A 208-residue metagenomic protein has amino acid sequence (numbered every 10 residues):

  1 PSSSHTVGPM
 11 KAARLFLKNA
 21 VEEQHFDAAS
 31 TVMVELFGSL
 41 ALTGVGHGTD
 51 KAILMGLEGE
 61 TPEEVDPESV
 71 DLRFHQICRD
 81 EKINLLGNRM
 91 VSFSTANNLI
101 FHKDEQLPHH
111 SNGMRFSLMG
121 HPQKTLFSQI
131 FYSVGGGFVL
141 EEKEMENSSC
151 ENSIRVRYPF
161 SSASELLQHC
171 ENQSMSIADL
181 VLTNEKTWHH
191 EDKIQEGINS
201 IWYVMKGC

Functional and structural regions predicted by a protein language model:
P1-A13: Conserved phosphate/anionic-ligand binding catalytic regions in large, soluble enzymes, centered on
K18-C208: Feature of Fe-S/electron-transfer and energy-metabolism proteins that preferentially highlights extended coupling
